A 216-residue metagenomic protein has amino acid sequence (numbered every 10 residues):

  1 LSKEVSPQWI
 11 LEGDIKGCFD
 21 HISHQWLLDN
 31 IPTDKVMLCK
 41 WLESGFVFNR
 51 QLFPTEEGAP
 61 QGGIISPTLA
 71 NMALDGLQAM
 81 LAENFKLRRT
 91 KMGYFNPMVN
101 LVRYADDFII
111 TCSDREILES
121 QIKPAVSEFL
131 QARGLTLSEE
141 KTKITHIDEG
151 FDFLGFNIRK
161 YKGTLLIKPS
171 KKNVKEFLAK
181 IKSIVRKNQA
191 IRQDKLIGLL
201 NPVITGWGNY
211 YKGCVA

Functional and structural regions predicted by a protein language model:
L1-G150: Conserved polymerase palm-domain catalytic core
S23, G163-L165, V215-A216: Short conserved micro-motifs at the rims of enzyme active sites and ligand-binding pockets
M37, A73-G76, K180, L199 (+1 more regions): Generic recognition of well-ordered alpha-helical segments
E43, N49-L52, R133-G198, V203: A conserved non-catalytic segment of reverse transcriptases and RNA-directed RNA polymerases corresponding to the late
T55-A59, D107-I110, I181-Q189, W207-N209 (+1 more regions): Short, flexible active-site loops
L81, F85, L130, G134 (+4 more regions): Alpha-helix capping/termination and helix-coil
S113, I117, I191, C214-A216: Short, contiguous acidic/charged loop-to-helix segments that flank catalytic cores in large enzymes
L196-A216: Non-catalytic, peripheral interaction segments enriched in hydrophobic/basic residues
